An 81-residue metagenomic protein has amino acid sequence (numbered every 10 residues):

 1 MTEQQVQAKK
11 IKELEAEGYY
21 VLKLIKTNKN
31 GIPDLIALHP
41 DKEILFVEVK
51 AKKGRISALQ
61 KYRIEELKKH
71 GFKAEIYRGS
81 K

Functional and structural regions predicted by a protein language model:
M1-K81: Catalytic phosphate/metal-binding cores of nucleic-acid and nucleotide-processing enzymes, i.e., regions that mediate
